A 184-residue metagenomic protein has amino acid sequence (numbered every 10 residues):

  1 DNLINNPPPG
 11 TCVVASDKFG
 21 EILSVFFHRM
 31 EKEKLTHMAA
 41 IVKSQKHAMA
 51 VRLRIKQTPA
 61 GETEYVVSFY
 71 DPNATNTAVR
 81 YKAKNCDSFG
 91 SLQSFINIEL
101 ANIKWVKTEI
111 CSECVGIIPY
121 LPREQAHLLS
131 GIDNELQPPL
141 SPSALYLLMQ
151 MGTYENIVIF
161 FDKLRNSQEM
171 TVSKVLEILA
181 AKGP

Functional and structural regions predicted by a protein language model:
D1-L3, P139-A144, T153: Eukaryotic alpha-helical scaffold "rod" segments
D1-N73, A78-L129: Cysteine-dependent deubiquitinase/ubiquitin-like isopeptidase catalytic cores across multiple families
N2, E21-H28, L147, I159-D162 (+1 more regions): Charged/polar, solvent-exposed surface patches and flexible loops
H127-L140, S167: TPR-adjacent "capping" and linker segments in tetratricopeptide-repeat scaffold/adaptor proteins
P138-L147, E169-P184: Ankyrin-repeat boundary/"N-cap" motif
T153-K163, P184: Ankyrin repeat structural motif
